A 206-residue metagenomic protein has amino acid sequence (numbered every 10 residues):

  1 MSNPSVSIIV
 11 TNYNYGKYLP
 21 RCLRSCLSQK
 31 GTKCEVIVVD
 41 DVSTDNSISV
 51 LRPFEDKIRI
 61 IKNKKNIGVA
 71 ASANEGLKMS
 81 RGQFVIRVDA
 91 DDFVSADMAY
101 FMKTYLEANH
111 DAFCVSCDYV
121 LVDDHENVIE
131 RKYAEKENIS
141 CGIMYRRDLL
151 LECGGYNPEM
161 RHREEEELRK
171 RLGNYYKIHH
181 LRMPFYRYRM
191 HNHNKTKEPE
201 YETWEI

Functional and structural regions predicted by a protein language model:
M1-S25: N-proximal low-complexity "stem/linker" segments adjacent to membrane-targeting elements
P4-S7, E35, E167: Cell-envelope/extracellular polymer assembly enzymes that use nucleotide-activated donors
R24-K33: Short, acidic, metal-binding catalytic loop of nucleotide-sugar glycosyltransferases
D40-S49, K65, D89: A conserved acidic beta->alpha catalytic loop
N63-S80: Glycine-rich, basic loop-to-helix element that forms the pyrophosphate-binding segment of sugar-nucleotide handling
V85: Short aromatic/hydrophobic "clamp" motif used to bind/position activated sugar donors
D97-I129: Conserved donor NDP-sugar-binding/catalytic core segment of glycosyltransferases
E130-E205: Conserved nucleotide-sugar donor-binding catalytic segment
